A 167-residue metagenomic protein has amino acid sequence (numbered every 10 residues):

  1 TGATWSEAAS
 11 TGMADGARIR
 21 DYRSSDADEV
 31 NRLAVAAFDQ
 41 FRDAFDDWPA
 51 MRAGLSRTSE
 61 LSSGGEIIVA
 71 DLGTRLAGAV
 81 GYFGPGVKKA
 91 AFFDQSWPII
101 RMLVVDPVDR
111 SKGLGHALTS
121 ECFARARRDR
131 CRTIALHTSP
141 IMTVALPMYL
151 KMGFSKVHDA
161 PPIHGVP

Functional and structural regions predicted by a protein language model:
G2-S25: Conserved N-terminal entry element of GNAT/NAT acetyltransferase domains
W5, A36, I68, S96-P98 (+2 more regions): C-terminal "cap" of GNAT-fold acetyltransferases
D21-A27, R32-P107, T119-E121, R125: Acetyl-CoA-dependent GNAT
A27, S111-K112, S155-D159: Short, structured secondary-structure boundary patches
T74, G78, G113-G115, G153: Conserved phosphate-binding and hydrolysis motifs of nucleotide-dependent enzymes
M102-S120, R127-D129, P140-P147, K151: Conserved glycine-rich acetyl-CoA-binding loop
